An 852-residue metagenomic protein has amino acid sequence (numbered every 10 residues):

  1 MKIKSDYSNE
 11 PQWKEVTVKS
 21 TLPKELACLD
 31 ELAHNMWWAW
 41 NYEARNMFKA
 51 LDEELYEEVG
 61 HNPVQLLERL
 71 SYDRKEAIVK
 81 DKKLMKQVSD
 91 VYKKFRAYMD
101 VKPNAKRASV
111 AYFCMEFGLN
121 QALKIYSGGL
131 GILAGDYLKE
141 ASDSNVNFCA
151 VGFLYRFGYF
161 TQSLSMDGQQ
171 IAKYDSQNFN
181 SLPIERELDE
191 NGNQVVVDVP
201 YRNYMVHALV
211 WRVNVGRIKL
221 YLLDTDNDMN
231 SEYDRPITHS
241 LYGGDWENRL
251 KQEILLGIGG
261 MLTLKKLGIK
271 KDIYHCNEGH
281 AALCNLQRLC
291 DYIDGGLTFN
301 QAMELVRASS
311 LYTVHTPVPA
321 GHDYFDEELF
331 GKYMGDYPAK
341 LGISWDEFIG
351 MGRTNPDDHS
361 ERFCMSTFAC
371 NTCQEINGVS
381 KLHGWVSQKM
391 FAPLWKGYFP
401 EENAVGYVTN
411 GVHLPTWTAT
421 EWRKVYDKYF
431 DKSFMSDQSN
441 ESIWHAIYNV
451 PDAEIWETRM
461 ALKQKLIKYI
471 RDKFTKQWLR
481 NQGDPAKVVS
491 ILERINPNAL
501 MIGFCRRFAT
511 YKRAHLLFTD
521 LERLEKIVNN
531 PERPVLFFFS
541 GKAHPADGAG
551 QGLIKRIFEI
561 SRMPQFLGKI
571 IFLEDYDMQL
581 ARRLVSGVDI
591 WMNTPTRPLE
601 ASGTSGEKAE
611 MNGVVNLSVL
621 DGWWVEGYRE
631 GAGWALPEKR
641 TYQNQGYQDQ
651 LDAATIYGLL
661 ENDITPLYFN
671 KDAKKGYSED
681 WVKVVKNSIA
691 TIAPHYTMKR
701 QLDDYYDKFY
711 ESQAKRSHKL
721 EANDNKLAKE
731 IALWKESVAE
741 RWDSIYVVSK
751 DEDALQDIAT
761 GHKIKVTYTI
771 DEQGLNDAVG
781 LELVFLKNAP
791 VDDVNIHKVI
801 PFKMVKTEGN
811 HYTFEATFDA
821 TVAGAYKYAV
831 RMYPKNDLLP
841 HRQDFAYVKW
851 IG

Functional and structural regions predicted by a protein language model:
M1-G852: Catalytic cores of carbohydrate-active enzymes across secretory and cytosolic contexts
